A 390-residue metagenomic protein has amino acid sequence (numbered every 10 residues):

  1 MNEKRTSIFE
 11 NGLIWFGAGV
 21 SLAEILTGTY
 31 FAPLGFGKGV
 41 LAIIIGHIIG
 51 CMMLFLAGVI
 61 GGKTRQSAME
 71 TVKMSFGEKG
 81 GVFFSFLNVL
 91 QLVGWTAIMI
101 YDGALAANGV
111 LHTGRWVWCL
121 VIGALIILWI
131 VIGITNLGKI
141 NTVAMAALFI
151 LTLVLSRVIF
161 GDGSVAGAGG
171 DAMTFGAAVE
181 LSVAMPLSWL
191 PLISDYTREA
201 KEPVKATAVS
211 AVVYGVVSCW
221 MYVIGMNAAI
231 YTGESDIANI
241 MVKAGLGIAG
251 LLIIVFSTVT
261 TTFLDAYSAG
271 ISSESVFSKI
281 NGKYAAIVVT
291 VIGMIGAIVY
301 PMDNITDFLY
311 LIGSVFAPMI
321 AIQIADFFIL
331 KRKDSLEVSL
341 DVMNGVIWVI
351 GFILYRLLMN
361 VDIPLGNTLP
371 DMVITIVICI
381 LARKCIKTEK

Functional and structural regions predicted by a protein language model:
M1-K38, N136, T174-V179, P191 (+2 more regions): Membrane-interface "cap" regions at the ends of multi-pass membrane proteins
I14-A18, F84-V89, V110-I132, M145-S156 (+3 more regions): Transmembrane alpha-helical segments of multi-pass small-molecule transport proteins
T29-P33, V59, D102-V110, G123-A144 (+4 more regions): Membrane-water interface regions at transmembrane-helix termini and the short interhelical loops of multi-pass membrane
T29-V59, G80, Y214, P370 (+1 more regions): Extracellular loop-to-transmembrane helix junctions
I44-F76, F83-V89, R383-T388: Juxtamembrane transmembrane-helix boundary signature
G80-T113, V259-S275: Hydrophobic transmembrane alpha-helices that form the core helical bundles of multi-pass secondary transporters
V117-I159, G169-G170, T207-Y214, L309-A321 (+1 more regions): Membrane-interface loop-to-helix entry segments
G170, A321-K390: C-terminal membrane-solvent junction of multi-pass transporters and transport-like membrane proteins
